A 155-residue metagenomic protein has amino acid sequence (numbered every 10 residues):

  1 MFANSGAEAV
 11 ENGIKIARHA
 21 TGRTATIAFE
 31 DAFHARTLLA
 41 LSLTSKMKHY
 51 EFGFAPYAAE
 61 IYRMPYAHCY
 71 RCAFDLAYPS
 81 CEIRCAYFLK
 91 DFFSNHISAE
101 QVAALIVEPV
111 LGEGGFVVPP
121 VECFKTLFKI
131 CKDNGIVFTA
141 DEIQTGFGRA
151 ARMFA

Functional and structural regions predicted by a protein language model:
M1-A155: Conserved N-terminal phosphate-binding loop of PLP-dependent enzymes in the Aspartate aminotransferase
